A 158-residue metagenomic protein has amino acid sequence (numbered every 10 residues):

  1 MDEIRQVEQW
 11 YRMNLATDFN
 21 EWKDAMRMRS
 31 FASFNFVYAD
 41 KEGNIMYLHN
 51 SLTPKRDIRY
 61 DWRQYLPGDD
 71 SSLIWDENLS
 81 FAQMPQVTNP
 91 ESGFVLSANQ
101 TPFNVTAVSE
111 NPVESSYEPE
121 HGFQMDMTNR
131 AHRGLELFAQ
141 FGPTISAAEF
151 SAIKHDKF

Functional and structural regions predicted by a protein language model:
M1-F158: Accessory structured domains or lobes within enzymes
